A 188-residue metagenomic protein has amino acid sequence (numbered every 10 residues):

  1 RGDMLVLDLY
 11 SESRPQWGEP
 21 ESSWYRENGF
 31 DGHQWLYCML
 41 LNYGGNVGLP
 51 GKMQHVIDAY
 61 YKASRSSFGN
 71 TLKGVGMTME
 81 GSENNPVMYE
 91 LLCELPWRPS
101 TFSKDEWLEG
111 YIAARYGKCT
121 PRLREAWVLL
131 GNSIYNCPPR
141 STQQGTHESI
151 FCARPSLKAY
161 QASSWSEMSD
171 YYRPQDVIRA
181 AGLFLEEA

Functional and structural regions predicted by a protein language model:
R1-G131, N136-P138, C152, Y171-Q175: Catalytic-core regions of glycoside hydrolase
H147-A188: Histidine-centered catalytic/metal-binding microenvironments
